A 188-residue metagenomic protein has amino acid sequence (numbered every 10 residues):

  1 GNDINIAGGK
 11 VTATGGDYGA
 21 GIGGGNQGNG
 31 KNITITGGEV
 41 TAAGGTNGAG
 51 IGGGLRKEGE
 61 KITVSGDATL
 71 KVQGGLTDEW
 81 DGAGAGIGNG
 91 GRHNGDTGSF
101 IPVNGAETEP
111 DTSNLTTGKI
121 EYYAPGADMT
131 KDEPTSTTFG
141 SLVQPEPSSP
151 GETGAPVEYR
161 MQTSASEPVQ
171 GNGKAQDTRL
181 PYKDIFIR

Functional and structural regions predicted by a protein language model:
G1, I187-R188: Accessible peptide chain termini
G1-G15, G24-G44, G53-G75, E79-G82 (+1 more regions): Surface-exposed loop/turn motifs in large extracellular/passenger domains
K71-G74, M161, R188: Surface-exposed interfaces of beta-sheet-rich extracellular modules
F100-F186: Intrinsically disordered, low-complexity repeat and linker tracts
